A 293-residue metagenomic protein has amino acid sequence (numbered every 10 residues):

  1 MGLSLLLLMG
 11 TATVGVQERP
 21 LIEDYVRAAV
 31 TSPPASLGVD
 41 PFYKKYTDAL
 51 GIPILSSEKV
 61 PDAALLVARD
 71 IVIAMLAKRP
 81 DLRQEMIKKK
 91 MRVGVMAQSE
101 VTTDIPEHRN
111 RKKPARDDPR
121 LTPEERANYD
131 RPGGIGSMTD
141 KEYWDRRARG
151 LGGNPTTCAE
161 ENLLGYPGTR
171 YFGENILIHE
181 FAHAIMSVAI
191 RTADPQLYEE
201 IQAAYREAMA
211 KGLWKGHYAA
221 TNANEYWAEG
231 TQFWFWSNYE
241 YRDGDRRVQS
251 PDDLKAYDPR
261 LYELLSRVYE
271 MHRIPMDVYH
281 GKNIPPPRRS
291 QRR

Functional and structural regions predicted by a protein language model:
G2-G10: Bacterial N-terminal signal peptides
L7, V14-Q17: Boundary at the C-terminal end of the N-terminal hydrophobic targeting segment
E18-D70: N-terminal mature-domain "stem" immediately C-terminal to a signal peptide or N-terminal signal-anchor/transmembrane
P34, A49-I52, P61-R206, G244-R247: Acidic/His-rich structured neighborhood in mature extracellular/periplasmic domains
S56-K59, L213-T221, V248-D253: Active-site rim elements
L66, D70, N175-H179, N222-F233 (+1 more regions): A structural signal for well-ordered alpha-helical segments within the folded catalytic domains of diverse enzymes
S187-E240: Post-HExxH zinc-binding segment in Zn-dependent metallohydrolases
G230-R293: Pan-zinc metallopeptidase signature
